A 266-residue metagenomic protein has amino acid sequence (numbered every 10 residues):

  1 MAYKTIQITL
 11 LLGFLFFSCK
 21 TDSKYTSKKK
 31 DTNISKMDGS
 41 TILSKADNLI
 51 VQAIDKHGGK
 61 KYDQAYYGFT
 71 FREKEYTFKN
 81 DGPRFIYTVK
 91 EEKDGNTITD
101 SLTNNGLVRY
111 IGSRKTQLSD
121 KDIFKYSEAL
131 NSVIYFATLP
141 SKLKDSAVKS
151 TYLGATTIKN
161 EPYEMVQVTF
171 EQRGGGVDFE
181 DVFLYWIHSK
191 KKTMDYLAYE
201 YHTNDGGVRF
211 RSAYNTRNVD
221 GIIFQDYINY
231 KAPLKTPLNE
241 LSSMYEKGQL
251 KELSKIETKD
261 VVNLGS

Functional and structural regions predicted by a protein language model:
Y3-L10: Sec-dependent signal peptide recognition, specifically the positively charged N-region followed immediately by
F16-S18: C-terminal motif of bacterial Sec signal peptides marking the signal peptidase cleavage site
K20-D22: Bacterial signal peptide processing site
I34, D38-T116: N-terminal mature ectodomain segment of secretory-pathway/periplasmic proteins
I42, R109-F179, Y201-N204, D260-S266: Flexible, processing/modification-adjacent segments and terminal tails in exported/periplasmic/extracellular proteins
L43, D47, K56-K60, E92-G95 (+5 more regions): Intrinsically disordered terminal and processing segments
K79-T88, E92-K93, T99-R109, E161 (+3 more regions): Short, solvent-exposed coil/turn segments at beta-strand boundaries
Y163-V262: Gly/Pro-enriched, hydrophobic low-complexity segments that function as extracytoplasmic propeptides/linkers
